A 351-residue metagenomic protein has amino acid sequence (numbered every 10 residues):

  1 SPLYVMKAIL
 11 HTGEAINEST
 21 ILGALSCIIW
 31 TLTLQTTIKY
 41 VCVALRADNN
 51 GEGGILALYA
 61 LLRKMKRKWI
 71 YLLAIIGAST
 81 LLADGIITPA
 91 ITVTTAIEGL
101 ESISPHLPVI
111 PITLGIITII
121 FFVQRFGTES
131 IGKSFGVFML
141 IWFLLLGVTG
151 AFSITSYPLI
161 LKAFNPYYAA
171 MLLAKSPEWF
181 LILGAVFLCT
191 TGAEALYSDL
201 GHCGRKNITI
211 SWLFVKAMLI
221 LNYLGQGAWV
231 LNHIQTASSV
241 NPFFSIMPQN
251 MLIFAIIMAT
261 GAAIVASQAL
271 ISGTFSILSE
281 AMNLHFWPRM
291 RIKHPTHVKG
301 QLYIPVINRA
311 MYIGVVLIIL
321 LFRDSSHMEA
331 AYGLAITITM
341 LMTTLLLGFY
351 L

Functional and structural regions predicted by a protein language model:
S1-L351: The structured alpha-helical core of multi-pass membrane proteins
